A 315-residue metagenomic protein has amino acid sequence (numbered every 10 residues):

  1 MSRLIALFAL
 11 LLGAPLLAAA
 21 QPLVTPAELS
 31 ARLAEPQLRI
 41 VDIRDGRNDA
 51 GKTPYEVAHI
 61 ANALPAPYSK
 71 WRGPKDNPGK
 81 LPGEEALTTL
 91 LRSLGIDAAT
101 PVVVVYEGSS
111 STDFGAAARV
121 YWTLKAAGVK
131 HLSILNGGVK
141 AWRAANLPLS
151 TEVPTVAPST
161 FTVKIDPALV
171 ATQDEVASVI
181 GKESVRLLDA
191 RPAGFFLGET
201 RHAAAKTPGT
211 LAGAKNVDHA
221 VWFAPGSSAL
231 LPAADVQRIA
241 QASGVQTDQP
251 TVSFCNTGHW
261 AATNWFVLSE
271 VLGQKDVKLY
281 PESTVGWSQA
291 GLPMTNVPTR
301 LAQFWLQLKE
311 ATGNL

Functional and structural regions predicted by a protein language model:
I5-P15: Bacterial N-terminal signal peptides
Q21-A99, E107, T112, V179-S243 (+1 more regions): Positively charged, proline/Ser/Thr-rich regional signature most characteristic of the Rhodanese/CDC25-like
L29, A63, L124, W142 (+3 more regions): Terminal peptide-recognition signature
Q37-I40, K130-H131, P250-T251, K275: Short active-site oxyanion
R72-P74, K140-A212, L292-L315: Active-site neighborhoods of enzymes that stabilize oxyanions during catalysis
L81-V179, T200, G209, W260-V277 (+1 more regions): Thiolate-centered catalytic microenvironments shared by cysteine-dependent enzyme domains
S228-A229, V236-I239, S243-T299: C-terminal soluble interaction/assembly domains
